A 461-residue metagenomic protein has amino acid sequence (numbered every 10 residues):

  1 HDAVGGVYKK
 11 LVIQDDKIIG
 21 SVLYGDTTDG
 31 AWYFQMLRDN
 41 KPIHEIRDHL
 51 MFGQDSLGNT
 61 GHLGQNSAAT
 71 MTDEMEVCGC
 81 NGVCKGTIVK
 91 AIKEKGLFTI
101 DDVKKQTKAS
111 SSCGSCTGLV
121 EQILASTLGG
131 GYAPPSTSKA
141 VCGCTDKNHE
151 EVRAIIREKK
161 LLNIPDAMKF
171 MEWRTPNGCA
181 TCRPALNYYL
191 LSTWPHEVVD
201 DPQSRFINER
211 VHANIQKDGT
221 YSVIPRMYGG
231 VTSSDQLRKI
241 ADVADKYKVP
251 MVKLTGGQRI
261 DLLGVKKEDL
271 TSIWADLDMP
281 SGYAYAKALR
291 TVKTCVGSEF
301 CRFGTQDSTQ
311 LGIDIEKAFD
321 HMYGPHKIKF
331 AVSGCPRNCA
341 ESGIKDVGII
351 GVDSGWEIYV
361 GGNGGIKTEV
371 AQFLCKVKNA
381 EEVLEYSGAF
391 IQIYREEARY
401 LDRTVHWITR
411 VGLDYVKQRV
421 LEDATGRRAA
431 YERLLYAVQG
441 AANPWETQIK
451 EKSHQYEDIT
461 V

Functional and structural regions predicted by a protein language model:
H1-L63, S67-T72: C-terminal catalytic lobe of FAD-dependent flavoproteins
R47-E74, G129-C142, V199-A213, Y285-A288: Long, charged amphipathic helices and adjacent flexible linkers at domain junctions
L63-D101, S136-D166, K217, D235-I240 (+1 more regions): C-terminal accessory/binding modules appended to enzymatic or scaffolding proteins
E74-I88, K105-A125, S136-E151, E172-N187 (+5 more regions): Local cysteine-cluster metal-coordination motifs and their immediate loop/turn environment, predominantly Fe-S cluster
D101, P165-D166, A180, V198-D200 (+6 more regions): Flexible, glycine/charged-enriched surface loops at secondary-structure junctions
G143, N148, Y221-E357, K450-V461: Small-residue-enriched alpha-helical segments and adjacent helix-cap loops that form tight helix-helix packing
R205-R238, Y436-P444, Q455: Gly/Thr-rich phosphate-binding loop signature of adenosyl cofactor/nucleotide-binding cores
G334, N338, G343-R403, K417: Mobile "lid/hinge" segments at catalytic clefts and subdomain interfaces of large enzymes
